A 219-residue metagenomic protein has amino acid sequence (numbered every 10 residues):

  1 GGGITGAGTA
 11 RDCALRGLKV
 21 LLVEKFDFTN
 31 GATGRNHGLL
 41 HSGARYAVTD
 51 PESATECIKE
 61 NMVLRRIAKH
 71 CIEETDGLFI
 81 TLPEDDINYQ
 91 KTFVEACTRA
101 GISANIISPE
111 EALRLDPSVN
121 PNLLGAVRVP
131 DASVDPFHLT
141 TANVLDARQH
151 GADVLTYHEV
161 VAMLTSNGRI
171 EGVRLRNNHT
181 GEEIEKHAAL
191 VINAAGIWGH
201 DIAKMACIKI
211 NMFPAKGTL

Functional and structural regions predicted by a protein language model:
G1-G3, K25: Glycine-rich Rossmann-fold phosphate-binding loop(s) that bind the pyrophosphate of adenine dinucleotide cofactors
G6-A7: N-terminal Rossmann-fold NAD(P) dinucleotide-binding loop
A14-N36: Glycine-rich FAD pyrophosphate-binding loop
G38-E111, L115: Dinucleotide-binding Rossmann-like beta1-alpha1 core, especially the glycine-rich loop that anchors the ADP
L40, C207-L219: Central beta-strand plus flanking loop segment that forms part of the substrate or channel wall within the catalytic
I80-H150, L155-T156, A162-R169, R174: Flavin (FAD/FMN) cofactor-binding and adjacent substrate-gating region of FAD-dependent oxidoreductase domains
H179-L190: Core beta-strand elements of the Rossmann-like FAD/NAD(P) dinucleotide-binding domain in flavoenzyme oxidoreductases
N193-I208: Flavin (primarily FAD) binding-site architecture
